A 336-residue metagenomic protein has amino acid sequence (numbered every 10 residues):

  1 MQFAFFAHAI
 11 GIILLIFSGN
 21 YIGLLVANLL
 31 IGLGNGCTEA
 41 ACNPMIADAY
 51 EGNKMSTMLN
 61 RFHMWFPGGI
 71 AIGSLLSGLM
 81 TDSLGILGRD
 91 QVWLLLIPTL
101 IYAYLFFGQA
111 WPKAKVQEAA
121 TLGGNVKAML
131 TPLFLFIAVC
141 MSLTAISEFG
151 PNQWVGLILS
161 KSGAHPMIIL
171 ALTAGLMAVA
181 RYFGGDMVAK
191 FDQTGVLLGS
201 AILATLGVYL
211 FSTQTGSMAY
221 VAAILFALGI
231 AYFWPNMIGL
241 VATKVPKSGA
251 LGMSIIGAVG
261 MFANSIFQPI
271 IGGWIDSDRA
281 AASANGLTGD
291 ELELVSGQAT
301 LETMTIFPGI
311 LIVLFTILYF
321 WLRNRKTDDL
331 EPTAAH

Functional and structural regions predicted by a protein language model:
M1, A180-Q193: Helix-to-loop junctions at the C-terminal end of transmembrane segments in multipass secondary transporters
F6-G19, L203-Q214: C-terminal ends and interior cores of transmembrane alpha-helices in multi-pass membrane transporters/permeases
I16-A27, S212-A222: Helix-loop junctions at membrane interfaces in 12-TM secondary transporters
A27-M64: Cytoplasmic helix-loop-helix junction between adjacent transmembrane helices in 12-TM secondary transporters
N53, M58-A114: Helix-loop-helix hairpin linking two adjacent transmembrane segments in secondary transporters
R89-G108, Q298-F320: Symmetry-related core transmembrane helices of the 12-TM Major Facilitator Superfamily/SLC fold
K127-A178, S265-G272: Extracytoplasmic gate region of multi-pass secondary transporters
G195-M237: C-terminal transmembrane helical hairpin of 12-TM major facilitator-type secondary transporters
